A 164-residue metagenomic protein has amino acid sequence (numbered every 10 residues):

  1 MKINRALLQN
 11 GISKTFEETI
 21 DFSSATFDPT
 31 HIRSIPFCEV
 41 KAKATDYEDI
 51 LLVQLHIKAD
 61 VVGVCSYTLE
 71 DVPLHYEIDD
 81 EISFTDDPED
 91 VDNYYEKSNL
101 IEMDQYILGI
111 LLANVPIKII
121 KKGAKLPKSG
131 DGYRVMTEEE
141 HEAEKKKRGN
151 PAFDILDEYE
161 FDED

Functional and structural regions predicted by a protein language model:
M1-L8, D86-D164: Charge-rich, low-complexity linker and terminal segments
M1-V64: A positional/architectural concept
I20, A44, C65, L69 (+2 more regions): Preference for short coil/turn "hinge" residues that link or interrupt alpha-helices
L55-I57, Y76, V115: Residue-level recognition of conserved beta-strand positions in structured domain cores
V64-N93: Helix-adjacent hinge/juxtasegments
